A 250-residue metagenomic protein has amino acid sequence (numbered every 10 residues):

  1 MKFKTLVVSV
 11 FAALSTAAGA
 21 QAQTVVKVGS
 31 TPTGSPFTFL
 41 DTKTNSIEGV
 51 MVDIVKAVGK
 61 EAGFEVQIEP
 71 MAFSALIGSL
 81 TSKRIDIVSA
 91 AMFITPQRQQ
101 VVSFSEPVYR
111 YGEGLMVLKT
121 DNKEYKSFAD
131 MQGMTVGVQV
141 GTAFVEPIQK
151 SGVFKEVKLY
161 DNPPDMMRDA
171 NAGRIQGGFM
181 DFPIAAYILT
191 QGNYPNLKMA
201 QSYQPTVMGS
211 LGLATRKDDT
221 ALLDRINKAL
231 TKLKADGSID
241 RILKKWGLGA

Functional and structural regions predicted by a protein language model:
A22-A91, Q100, D236: Extracytoplasmic small-molecule ligand-binding "clamshell" domains of the periplasmic binding protein/Venus flytrap
P32, R110-V117, F182, T190-N227 (+2 more regions): Periplasmic-binding protein-like
T38-T42, V55-F64, F128, G141-N162 (+4 more regions): Ligand-binding cleft/hinge of the Venus flytrap
G49-E61, K119-D121, M134-T135, V140-T142 (+1 more regions): Extended ligand-binding regions for polar small-molecule ligands
V52, I68-G78, K123, K158-A172: Short helix-initiation/N-cap motifs at beta->coil->alpha
F64, F93, E106-V153: A conserved helix-loop-strand patch within extracytoplasmic ligand-binding domains of the periplasmic binding
F64-E65, S82-A90, M134-T135, N171-I184 (+1 more regions): Alpha-to-beta junction loops
G78, A91-Q100, P147-K150, Q176-V207: A ligand-binding cleft/hinge motif common to bilobed small-molecule-binding domains
